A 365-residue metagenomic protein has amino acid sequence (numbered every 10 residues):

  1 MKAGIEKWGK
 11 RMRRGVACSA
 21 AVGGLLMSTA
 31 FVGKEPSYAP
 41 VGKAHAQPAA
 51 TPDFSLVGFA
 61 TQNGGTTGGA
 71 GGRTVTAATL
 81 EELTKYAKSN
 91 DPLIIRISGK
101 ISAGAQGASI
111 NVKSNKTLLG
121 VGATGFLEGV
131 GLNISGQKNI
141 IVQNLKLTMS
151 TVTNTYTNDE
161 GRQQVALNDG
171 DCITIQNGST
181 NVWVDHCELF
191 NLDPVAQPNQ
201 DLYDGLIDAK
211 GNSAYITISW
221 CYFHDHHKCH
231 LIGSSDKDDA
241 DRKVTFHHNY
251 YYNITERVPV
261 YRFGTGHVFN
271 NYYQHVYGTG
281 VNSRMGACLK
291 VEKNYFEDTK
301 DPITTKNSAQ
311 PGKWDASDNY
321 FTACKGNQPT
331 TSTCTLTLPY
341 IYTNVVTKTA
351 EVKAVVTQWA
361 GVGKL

Functional and structural regions predicted by a protein language model:
K2-I94, G104, K325-L365: Extracellular "leader-to-stem" segments immediately downstream of a signal peptide or signal-anchor in secreted/lumenal
G71, D91, I97, Q106 (+13 more regions): Repetitive beta-strand solenoid architecture
T76, R96, N111, L119 (+13 more regions): Extracellular beta-strand solenoid repeats
L80, K100, G233-S235: Short strand-loop junctions, especially beta-strand C-caps/beta-turns that link beta-sheets to coils or alpha-helices
T84-P92, I101-L119, G125-N144, M149-S179: Extracellular beta-strand-rich solenoid/capping regions of secreted or surface-exposed proteins that bind or remodel
N115-V121, K138-T151, S179-V195, Y203 (+5 more regions): Right-handed parallel beta-helix
E128-L132, Y156-I175, Q197-K210, D225-D238 (+4 more regions): Extracellular beta-strand/beta-solenoid scaffold signature
V260-L365: Extracellular beta-rich repeat passengers
